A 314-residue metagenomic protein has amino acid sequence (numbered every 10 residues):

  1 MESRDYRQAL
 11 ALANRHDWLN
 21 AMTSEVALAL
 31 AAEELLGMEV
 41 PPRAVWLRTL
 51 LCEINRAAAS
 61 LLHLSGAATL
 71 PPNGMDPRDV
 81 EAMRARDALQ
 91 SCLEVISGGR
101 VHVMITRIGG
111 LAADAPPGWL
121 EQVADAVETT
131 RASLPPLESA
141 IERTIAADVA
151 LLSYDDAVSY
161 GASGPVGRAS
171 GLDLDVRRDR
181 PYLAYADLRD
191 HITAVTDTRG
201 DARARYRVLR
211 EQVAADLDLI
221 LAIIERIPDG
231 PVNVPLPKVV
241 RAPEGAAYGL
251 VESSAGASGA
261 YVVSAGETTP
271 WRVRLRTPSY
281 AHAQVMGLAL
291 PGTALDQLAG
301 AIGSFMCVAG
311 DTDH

Functional and structural regions predicted by a protein language model:
M1-H314: Active-site bordering "gate/hinge" segments that shape substrate access to catalytic or cofactor-binding pockets
